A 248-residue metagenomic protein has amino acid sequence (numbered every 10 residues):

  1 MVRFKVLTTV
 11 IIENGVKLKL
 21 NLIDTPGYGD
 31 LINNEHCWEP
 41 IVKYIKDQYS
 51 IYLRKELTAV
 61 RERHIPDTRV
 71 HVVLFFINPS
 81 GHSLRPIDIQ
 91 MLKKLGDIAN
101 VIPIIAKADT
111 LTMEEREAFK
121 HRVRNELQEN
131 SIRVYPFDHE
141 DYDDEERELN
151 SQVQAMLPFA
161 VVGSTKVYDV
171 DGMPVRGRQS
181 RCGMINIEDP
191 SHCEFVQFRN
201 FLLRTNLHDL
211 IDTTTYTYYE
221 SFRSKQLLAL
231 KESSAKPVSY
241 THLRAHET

Functional and structural regions predicted by a protein language model:
M1-A99, T112-V134, D138-D141, E145 (+2 more regions): Switch- and interface-adjacent substructures of P-loop NTPase systems
K17, D67, R176-Q179, H242: Intrinsically disordered, low-complexity sequence elements enriched in Ser/Thr/Gly/Pro
N100-I105: Short hydrophobic alpha-helical runs that function as membrane-insertion/retention elements
K107-D109: Short beta-alpha junction loops
L157-N186, E194-Q197: Conserved P-loop NTPase
E232-Y240: C-terminal regions of RecA-like/P-loop NTPase motor modules
T241-T248: Conserved small/polar residues in nucleotide/adenosyl-binding loops
